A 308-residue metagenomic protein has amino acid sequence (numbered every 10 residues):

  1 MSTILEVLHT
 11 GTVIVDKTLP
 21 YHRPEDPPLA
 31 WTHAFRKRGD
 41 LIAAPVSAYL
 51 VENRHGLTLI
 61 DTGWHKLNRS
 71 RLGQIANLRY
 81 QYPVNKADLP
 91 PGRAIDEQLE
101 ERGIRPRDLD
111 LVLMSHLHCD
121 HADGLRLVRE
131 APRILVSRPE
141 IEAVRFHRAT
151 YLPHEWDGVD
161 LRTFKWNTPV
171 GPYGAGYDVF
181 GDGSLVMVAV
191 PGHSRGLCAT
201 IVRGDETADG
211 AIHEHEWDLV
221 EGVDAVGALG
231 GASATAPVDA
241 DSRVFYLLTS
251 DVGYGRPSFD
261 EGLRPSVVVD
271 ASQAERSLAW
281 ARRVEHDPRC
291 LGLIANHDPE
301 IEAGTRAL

Functional and structural regions predicted by a protein language model:
M1-D96, L111, A211, Y246-L248: Metallo-beta-lactamase
T10-T12, T62-H65, L117, E140 (+3 more regions): Active-site metal-binding loops of divalent metal-dependent hydrolases
S47-L50, D178, L197-V202: Short acidic loop-to-beta-strand element that houses the catalytic metal-binding Asp/Glu of nuclease active sites
V51-H55, G181-D182, V202-E206, V238-A240: Active-site beta-strand termini and strand-to-loop segments that position acidic
K66, Q74, Q81-E97, D205-L308: Cap/insert and terminal regions of metallo-dependent hydrolase folds
N85-I104, D108, L127, R133-A189 (+4 more regions): Metallo-beta-lactamase
L109-D120: Metallo-beta-lactamase
D123-R129, G304-A307: Metal-dependent catalytic neighborhoods of phosphoester/phosphodiester hydrolases
